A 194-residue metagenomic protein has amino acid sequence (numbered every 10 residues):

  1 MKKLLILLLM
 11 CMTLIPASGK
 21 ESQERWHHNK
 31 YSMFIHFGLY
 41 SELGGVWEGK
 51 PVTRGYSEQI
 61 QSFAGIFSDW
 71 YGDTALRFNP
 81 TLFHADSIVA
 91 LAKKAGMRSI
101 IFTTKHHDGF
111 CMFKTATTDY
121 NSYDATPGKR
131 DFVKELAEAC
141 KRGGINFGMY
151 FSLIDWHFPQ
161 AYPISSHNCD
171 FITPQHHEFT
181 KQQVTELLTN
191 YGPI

Functional and structural regions predicted by a protein language model:
M1-L4, A92: Positively charged n-region of N-terminal signal peptides that target proteins for export
L4-T13: Sec-dependent N-terminal signal peptides
S18-I194: Mature catalytic domains of secreted/periplasmic carbohydrate-active enzymes
